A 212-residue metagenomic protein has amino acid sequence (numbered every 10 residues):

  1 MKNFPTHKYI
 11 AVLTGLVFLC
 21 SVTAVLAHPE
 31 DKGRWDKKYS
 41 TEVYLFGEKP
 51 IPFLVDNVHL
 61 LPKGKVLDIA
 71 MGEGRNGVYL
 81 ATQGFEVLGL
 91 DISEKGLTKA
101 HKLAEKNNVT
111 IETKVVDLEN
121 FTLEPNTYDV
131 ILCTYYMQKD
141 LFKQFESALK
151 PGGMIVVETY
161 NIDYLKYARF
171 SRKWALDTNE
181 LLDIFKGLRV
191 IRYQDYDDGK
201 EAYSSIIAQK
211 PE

Functional and structural regions predicted by a protein language model:
G64-G72: Conserved class I S-adenosyl-L-methionine
E86-D91: Conserved SAM-binding motif I beta-strand of class I
S93-K95: Conserved SAM/SAH-binding beta-strand->alpha-helix loop
N107-L118: Conserved SAM-binding strand-loop segment of SAM-dependent methyltransferases
F121-V130: A short acidic, Gly/Pro-enriched loop at the edge of an enzyme's catalytic core that lines a small-molecule cofactor
M137-L149: A short, conserved alpha-helix within the catalytic core of class I
G153-Y164: Conserved beta-strand signature within the Rossmann-like core of class I S-adenosyl-L-methionine
Y196-E212: Core SAM-dependent methyltransferase catalytic element
